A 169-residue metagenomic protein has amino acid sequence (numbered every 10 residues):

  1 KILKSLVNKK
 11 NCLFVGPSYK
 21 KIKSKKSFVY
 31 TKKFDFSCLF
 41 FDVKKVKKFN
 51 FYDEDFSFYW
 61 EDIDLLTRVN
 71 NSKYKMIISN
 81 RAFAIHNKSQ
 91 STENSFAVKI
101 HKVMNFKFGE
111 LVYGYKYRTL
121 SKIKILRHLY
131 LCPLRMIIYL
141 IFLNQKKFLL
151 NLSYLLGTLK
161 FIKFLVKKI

Functional and structural regions predicted by a protein language model:
K1-S27: Conserved donor NDP-sugar-binding/catalytic core segment of glycosyltransferases
P17-K20, E61, R81, S89: Histidine-centered beta-alpha loop that forms part of the nucleotide-sugar donor binding/catalytic region in diverse
K25-Y30, V98: Short, P/G- and charge-enriched loop/turn segments at secondary-structure junctions
K33-F51, D55-F83: A short, conserved alpha-helix in the catalytic core of glycosyltransferases
K73-S89, V98-K99, V103: Catalytic beta-strand/loop signature of glycosyltransferases that borders the donor
H101-G109, T119-I169: Non-catalytic, C-terminal membrane-associated alpha-helical segments of glycosyltransferases
G114-Y115: A bilobed periplasmic-binding-protein/Venus flytrap-type ligand-binding module shared by bacterial periplasmic
